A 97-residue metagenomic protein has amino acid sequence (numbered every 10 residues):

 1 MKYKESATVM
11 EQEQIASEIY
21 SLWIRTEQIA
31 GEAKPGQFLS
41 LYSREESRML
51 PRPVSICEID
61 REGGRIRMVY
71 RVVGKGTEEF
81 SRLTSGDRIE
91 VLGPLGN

Functional and structural regions predicted by a protein language model:
K2-T84: Ferredoxin-reductase
T77-N97: FNR/FR-type flavoprotein reductase catalytic core
